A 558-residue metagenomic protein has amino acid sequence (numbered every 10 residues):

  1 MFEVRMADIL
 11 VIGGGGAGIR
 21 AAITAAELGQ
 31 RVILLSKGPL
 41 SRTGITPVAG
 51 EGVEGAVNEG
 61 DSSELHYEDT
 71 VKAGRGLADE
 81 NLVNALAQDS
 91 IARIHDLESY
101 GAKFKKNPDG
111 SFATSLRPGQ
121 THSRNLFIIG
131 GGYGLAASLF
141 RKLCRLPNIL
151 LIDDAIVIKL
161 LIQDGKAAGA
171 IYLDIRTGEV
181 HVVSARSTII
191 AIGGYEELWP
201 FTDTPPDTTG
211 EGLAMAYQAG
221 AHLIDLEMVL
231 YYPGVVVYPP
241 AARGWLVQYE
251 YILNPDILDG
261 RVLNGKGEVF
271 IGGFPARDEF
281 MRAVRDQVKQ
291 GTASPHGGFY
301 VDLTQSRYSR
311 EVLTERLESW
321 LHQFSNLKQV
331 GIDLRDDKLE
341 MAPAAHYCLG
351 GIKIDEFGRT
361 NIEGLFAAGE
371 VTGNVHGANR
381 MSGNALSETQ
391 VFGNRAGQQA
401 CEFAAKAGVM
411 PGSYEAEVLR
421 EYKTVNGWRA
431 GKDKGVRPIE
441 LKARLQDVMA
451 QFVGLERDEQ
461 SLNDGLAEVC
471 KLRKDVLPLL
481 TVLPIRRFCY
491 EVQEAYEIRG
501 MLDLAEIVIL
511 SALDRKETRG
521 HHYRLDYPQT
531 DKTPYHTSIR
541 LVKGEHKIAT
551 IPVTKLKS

Functional and structural regions predicted by a protein language model:
M1, R5, G16, T24 (+12 more regions): Glycine- and aromatic-enriched mobile tails/lids
V4-A7, G178-S187, N361: Core beta-strand elements of the Rossmann-like FAD/NAD(P) dinucleotide-binding domain in flavoenzyme oxidoreductases
Q30-S36, I224-D225: Short beta-strand "acidic-cap" motif of Rossmann-like dinucleotide-binding folds
G38-D69, R75, L230-V236, A241-L246: Conserved N-terminal glycine-rich FAD pyrophosphate-binding loop of Rossmann-like flavoproteins
G76-E80, S111-A136, E196-P200, F299-V312: Helix-loop-beta segment of a Rossmann-like dinucleotide-binding subdomain
R93-E179, A191, Y232-A241: Conserved redox-cofactor binding core of oxidoreductases
S187-A242, N379-Q399: Glycine-rich loop(s) and the adjacent beta-strand/alpha-helix scaffold that form part
M215, A221-D333, D337, Q390 (+3 more regions): An anion/pyrophosphate-binding glycine-rich loop and adjacent beta-alpha core in soluble alpha-beta enzymes
